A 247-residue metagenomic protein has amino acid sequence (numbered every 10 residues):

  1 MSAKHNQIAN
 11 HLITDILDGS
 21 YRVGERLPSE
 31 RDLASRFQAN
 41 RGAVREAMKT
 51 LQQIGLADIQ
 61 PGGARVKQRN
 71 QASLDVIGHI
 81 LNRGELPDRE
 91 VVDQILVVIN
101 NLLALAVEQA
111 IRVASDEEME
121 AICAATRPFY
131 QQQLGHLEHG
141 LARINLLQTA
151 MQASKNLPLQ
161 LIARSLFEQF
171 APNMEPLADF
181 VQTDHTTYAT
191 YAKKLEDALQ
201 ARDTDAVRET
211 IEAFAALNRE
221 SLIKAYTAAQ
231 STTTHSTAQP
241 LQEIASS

Functional and structural regions predicted by a protein language model:
M1-N101, L105, R112, A245: Short linear motifs at protein or domain termini
Q7, R45, K49, A114 (+3 more regions): Juxtamembrane/interface motifs at transmembrane-helix termini
G19, Q109, F129-Q132, A153 (+1 more regions): Alpha-helix C-capping/helix-to-loop hinge sites
Q71-T149, T190-A213: All-alpha effector-binding/dimerization core of bacterial HTH-type transcriptional repressors
E117, L157-P158: Cytosolic histidine kinase catalytic core of two-component systems
Y130, L147, S165-S247: C-terminal all-alpha effector/ligand-binding and dimerization domain of prokaryotic HTH-type transcriptional repressors
K155-L157, R202-D203: Short loop-to-helix capping motifs
